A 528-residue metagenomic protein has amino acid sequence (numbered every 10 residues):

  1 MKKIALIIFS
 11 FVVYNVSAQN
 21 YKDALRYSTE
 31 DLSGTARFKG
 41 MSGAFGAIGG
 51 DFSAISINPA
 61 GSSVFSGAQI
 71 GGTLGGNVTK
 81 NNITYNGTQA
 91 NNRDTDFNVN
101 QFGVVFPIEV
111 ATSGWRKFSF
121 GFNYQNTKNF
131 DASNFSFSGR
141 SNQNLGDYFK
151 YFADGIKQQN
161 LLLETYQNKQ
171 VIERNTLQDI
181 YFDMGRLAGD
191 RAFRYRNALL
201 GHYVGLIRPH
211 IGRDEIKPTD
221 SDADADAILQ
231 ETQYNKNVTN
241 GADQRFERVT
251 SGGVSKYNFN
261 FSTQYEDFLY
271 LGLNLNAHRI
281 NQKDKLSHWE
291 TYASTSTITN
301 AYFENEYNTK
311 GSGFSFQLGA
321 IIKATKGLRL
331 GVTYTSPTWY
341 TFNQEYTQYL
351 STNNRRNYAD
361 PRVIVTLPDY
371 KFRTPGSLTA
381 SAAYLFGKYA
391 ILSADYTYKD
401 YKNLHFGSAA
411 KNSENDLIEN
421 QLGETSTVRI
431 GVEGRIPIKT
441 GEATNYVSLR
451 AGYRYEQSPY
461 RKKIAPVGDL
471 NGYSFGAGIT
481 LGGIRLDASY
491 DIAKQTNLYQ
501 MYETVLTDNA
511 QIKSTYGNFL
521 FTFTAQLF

Functional and structural regions predicted by a protein language model:
M1-I4: Positively charged n-region of N-terminal signal peptides that target proteins for export
S10-F11, S66: Short, linear, compositionally biased motifs with a strong N-terminal bias
V13-N15: N-terminal signal peptide c-region/cleavage motif recognized by signal peptidases
Q19-S33, F38, V105-F528: Outer-membrane beta-barrel porins/channels
N20-F45, S63-K80: Transmembrane beta-strand segments of Gram-negative outer membrane beta-barrel proteins
K39-A54, N91, Q244-T250: Asp/Glu-centered strand-loop micro-motifs enriched in Gly/Pro and often flanked by an aromatic residue
I48-I57, S63-G139, S255: Outer-membrane beta-barrel translocator/receptor signature
A60-G61, Y265: Short amphipathic alpha-helices and their capping/turn segments at secondary-structure boundaries
